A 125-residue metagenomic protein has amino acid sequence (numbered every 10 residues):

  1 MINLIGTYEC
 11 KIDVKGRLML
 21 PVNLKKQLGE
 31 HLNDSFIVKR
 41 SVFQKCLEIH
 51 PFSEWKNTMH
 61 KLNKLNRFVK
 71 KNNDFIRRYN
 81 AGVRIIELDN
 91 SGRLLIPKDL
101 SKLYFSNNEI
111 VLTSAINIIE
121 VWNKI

Functional and structural regions predicted by a protein language model:
M1-C10, V14-R17, N23-I86, N90-S91 (+1 more regions): Flexible "stalk/tail and boundary" regions
